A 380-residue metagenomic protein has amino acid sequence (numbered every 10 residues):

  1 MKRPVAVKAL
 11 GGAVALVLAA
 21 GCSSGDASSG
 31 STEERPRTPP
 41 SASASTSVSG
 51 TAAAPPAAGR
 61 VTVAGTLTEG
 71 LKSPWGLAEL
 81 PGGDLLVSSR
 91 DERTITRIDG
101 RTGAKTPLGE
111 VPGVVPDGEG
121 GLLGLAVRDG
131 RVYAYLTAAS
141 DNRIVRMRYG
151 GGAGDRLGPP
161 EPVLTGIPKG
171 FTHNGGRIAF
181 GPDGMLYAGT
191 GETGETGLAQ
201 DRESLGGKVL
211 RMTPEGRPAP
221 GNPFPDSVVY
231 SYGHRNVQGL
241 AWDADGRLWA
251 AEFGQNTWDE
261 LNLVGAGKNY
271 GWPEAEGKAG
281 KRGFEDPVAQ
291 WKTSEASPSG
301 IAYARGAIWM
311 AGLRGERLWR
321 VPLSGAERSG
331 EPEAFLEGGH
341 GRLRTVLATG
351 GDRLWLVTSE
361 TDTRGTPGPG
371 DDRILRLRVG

Functional and structural regions predicted by a protein language model:
K2-P4, L10, V17, S23-E195 (+4 more regions): Acidic, Gly/Ser/Thr-rich repeat motifs that build Ca2+-stabilized beta-propeller blades
T106-D117, P159-N174, P214-Y232, K268-T293 (+1 more regions): Surface-exposed loop and turn segments in beta-propeller and other repeat-based domains that flank or scaffold
Q200-D245: Loop-centered beta-sheet repeat module
N236, Q255-T257, K268-N269, G277-K281 (+2 more regions): Short, catalytically relevant binding-site loops at active-site mouths
A244-G246, E252-F253, T257: Beta-propeller domains
G339-H340: Small/polar glycine-rich anion-binding or flexible loop at a beta-alpha turn
R344: Segments of small-molecule ligand-sensing domains
